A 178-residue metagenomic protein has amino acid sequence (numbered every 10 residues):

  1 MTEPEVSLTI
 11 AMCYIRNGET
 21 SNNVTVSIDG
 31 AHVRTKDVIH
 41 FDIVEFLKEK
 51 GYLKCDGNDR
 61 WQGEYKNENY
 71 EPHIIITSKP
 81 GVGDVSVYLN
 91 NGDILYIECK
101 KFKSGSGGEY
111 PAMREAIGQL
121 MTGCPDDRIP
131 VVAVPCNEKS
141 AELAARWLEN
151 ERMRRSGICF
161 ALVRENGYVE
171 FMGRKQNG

Functional and structural regions predicted by a protein language model:
M1-G81, Y88-N91: Acidic-basic catalytic patches of nuclease active cores, encompassing PD-(D/E)XK and other metal-cofactor nuclease
N69-H73, F102-G108: Surface-exposed cleft-lining segments at the edges of enzyme active sites
G81-G83, I158: Change "...and in nucleic-acid phosphodiester-cleaving endonucleases..." to "...and in nucleic-acid processing enzymes
V85-S106, G123: Conserved catalytic cores of phosphodiester-cleaving nucleases, focusing on short active-site segments
S104-A116, S140-A144: Active-site-adjacent loop/helix micro-motif of nuclease/hydrolase catalytic cores
E115-P125: Histidine-anchored nucleotide/phosphate-binding helix
C124-G167: Nucleic-acid nuclease catalytic cores
E170-G178: Short, surface-exposed amphipathic charged segments that create phosphate/polyanion-binding patches used for binding
